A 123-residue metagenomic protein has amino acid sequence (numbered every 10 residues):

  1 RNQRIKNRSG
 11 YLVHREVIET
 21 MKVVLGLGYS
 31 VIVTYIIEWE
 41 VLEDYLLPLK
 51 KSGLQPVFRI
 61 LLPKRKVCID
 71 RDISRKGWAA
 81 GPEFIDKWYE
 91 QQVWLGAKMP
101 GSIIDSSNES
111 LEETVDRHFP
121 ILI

Functional and structural regions predicted by a protein language model:
R1-K22: Conserved substrate/cofactor phosphate-moiety recognition/catalytic segment in nucleotide-dependent phosphotransferases
I5-N7, K50-S52, R75-A79: Short, hinge-like loop/turn segments at secondary-structure boundaries
M21, L25-G26, K50: Conserved ATPase "switch" residues in P-loop NTPase domains
V23, S30, Q55: Residue-level detector of anion-binding/catalytic polar loops
Y35, S52-D72, I104: Conserved phosphate-donor/acceptor-positioning beta-strand/loop module used by diverse small-molecule
E38-V57, F119: Short, electropositive alpha-helical surface patch
S74-R117: Small-molecule kinase domains that catalyze NTP-dependent phosphoryl transfer to phosphate-bearing small molecules
R117-I123: C-terminal alpha-helix
